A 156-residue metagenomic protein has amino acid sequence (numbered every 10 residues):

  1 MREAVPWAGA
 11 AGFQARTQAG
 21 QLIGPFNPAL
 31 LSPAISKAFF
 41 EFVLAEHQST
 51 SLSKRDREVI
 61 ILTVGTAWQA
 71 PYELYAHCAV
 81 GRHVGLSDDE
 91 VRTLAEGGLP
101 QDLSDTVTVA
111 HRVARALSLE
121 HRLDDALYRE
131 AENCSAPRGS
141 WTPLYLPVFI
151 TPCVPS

Functional and structural regions predicted by a protein language model:
M1-K54: Mobile cap/lid helix-loop segments that border enzyme active or cofactor-binding sites and regulate substrate access
F26-A29, F39-E46, V59-G65, L94-A95 (+2 more regions): Short alpha-helical scaffolding segments that buttress acidic/His motifs in well-ordered protein cores
S36-K37, L52, D56-E58, V64-V84 (+1 more regions): Conserved alpha-helical segments that form or flank metal/cofactor-binding pockets of metalloenzymes
Q69-E73, L103, C153-P155: Secretory-pathway/luminal and periplasmic proteins that interact with or process carbohydrate-rich
V84-S118: A contiguous pocket-lining binding segment that forms or flanks enzyme active sites
R122-L123, L127: Alpha-helical transmembrane segments and membrane-interface helix-loop junctions in multi-pass membrane proteins
A136-P137: Transmembrane-helix boundary/entry motifs in multi-pass membrane transporters
